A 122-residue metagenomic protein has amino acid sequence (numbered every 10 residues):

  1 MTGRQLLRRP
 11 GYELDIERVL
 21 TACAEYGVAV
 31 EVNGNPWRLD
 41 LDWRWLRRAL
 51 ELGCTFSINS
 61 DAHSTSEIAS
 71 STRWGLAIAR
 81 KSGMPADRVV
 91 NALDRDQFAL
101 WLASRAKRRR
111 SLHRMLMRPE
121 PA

Functional and structural regions predicted by a protein language model:
M1-A122: Charged catalytic cores and adjacent phosphate/nucleic-acid-binding surfaces used for phosphate/nucleic-acid chemistry
